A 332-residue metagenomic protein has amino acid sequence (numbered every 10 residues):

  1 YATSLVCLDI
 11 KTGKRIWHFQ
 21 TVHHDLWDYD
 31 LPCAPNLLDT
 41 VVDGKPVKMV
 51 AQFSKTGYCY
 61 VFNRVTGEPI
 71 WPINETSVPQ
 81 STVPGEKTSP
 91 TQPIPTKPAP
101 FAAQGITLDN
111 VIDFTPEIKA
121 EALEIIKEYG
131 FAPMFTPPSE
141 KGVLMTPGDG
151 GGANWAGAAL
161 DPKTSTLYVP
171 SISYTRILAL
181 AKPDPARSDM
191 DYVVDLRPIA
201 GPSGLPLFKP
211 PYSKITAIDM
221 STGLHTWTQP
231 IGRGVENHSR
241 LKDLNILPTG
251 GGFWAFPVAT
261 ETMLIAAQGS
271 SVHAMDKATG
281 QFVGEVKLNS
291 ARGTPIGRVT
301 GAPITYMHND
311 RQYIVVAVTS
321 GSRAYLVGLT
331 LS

Functional and structural regions predicted by a protein language model:
Y1-L31, L38-P46, Y58-T91, E117-G142 (+3 more regions): Extracytoplasmic/lumenal domain signature
M49-V50, T146-D149, G204-K209: Short consensus segments that form the blades of beta-propeller domains, in both extracellular/periplasmic
A51, Y168-P170, I265, V315: Structural core positions within WD40/WD-like beta-propeller blades
Q52, F62, V143-P147, L160 (+1 more regions): Short, flexible coil/turn micro-motifs enriched in small/turn-prone residues
Q92-Y174, K214-A217: Long, low-complexity segments enriched in small/aliphatic residues
A103-I106, I199-P206: Short N-terminal helix-initiation segments at or just after the protein's N-terminus
